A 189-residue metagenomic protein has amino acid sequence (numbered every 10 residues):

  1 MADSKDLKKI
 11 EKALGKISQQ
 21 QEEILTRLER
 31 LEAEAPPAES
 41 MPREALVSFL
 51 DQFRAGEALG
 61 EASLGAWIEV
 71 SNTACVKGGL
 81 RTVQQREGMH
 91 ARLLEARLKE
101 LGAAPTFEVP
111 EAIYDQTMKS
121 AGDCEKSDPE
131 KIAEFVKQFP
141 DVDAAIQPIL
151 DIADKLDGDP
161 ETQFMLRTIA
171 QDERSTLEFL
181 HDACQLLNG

Functional and structural regions predicted by a protein language model:
A2-G189: Non-heme di-metal
